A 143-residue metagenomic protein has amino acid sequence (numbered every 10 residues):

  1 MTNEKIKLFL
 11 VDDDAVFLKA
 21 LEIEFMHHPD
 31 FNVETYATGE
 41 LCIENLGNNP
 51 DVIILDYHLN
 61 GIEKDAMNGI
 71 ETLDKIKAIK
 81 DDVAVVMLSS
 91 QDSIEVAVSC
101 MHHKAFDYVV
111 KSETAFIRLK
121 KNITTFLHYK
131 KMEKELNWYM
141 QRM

Functional and structural regions predicted by a protein language model:
D12: Conserved acidic carboxylate
A15-Y36: Two-component/phosphorelay signaling modules centered on CheY-like receiver
E34-V52, D56-N60: Acidic, metal-coordinating helix/loop segments flanking the phosphotransfer/catalytic sites of two-component signaling
G47-N48, K75-V83, H103: Conserved phosphotransfer cores of two-component systems
M67, E71, A78, Q91-V109: Alpha4 helix (beta4-alpha4-beta5 surface) of REC/receiver domains from two-component response regulators
R118-K131: Receiver (REC) domain switch/output surface
Y129-L136, M143: Heptad-repeat alpha-helical coiled-coil signal-transmission segments
